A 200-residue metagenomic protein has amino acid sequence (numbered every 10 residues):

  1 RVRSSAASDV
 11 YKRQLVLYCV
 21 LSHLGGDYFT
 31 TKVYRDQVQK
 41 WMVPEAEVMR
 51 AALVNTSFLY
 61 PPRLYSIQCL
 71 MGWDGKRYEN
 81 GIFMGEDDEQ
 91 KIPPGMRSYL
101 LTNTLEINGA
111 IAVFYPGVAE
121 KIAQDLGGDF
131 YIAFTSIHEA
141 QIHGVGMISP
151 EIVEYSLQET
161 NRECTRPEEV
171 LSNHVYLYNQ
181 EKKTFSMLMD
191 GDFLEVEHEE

Functional and structural regions predicted by a protein language model:
R1, T30, K40-V48, S149-I152: Alpha-helix capping and helix-coil boundary motifs
R1-A7, Y11: Single conserved hydrophobic/aromatic residue that forms the stacking wall/gate of nucleotide- or nucleobase-binding
V16-Y34, I92-Y99: A short mid-domain helix/strand-loop element embedded in enzyme catalytic domains that forms or borders the active-site
Q37, W41-G128: Surface-exposed, low-hydrophobicity interaction/linker segments
T104-E200: C-terminal structured domains
